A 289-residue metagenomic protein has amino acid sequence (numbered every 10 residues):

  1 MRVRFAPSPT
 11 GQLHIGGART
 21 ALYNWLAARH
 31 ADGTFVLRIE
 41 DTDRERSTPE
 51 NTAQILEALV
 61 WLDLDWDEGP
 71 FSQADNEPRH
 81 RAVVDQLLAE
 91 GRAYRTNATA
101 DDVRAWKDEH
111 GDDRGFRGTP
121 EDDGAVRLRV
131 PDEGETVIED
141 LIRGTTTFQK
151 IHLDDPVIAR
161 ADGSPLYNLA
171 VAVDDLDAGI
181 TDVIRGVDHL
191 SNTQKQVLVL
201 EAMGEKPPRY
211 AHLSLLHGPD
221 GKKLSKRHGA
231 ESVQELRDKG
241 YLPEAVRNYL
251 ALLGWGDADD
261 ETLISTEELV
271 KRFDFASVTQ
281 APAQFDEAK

Functional and structural regions predicted by a protein language model:
M1-D112, I151, S191-E205, D220 (+1 more regions): N-terminal Rossmann-like or analogous alpha/beta NTP/dinucleotide-binding catalytic cores that position adenine
F5-P9, I39-D41, V173, D177 (+2 more regions): Short, histidine-centered active-site or binding-site loop motifs used for metal coordination, general acid-base
P9, W61, A89, I142 (+5 more regions): Short glycine/serine/threonine-biased micro-segments
L13, E90, V173-D174, F285: Single, functionally critical "micro-switch" positions that shape active/binding sites and transmembrane helices
A18, P49, G186-T193, R227-A230 (+1 more regions): Short, conserved loop/turn and helix-capping segments at secondary-structure boundaries that abut family-defining
R29-T34, A178, G254-D259: Short helix-capping/linker segments at secondary-structure and domain boundaries
R95-H212, H217-L224, S232, D257: Active-site cores that bind ATP or allylic diphosphates and position pyrophosphate for catalysis
M203-K289: Catalytic adenosine-cofactor/nucleotide-binding cores of aminoacyl-tRNA synthetases and other
